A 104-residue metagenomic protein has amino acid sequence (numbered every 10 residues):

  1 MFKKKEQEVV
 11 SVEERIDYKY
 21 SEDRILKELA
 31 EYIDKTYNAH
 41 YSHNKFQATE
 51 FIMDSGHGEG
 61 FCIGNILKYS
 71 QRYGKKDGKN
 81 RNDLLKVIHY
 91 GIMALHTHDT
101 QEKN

Functional and structural regions predicted by a protein language model:
M1-N104: Intrinsically disordered, low-complexity regulatory regions that flank transcription factor DNA-binding cores
